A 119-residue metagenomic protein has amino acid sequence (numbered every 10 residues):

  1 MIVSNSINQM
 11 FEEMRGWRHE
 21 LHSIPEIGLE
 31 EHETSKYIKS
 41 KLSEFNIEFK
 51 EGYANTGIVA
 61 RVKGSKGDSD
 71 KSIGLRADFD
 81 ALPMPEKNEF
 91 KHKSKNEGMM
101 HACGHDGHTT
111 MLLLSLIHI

Functional and structural regions predicted by a protein language model:
I2-H101, T110: Acidic/His- and Gly-rich active-site-bordering loop/insert found across diverse amide/peptide-bond hydrolases
L114: Active-site signature of alpha/beta-hydrolase-fold catalytic machinery across serine- and Asp/Cys-nucleophile hydrolases
I117-I119: Conserved small/polar residues in nucleotide/adenosyl-binding loops
